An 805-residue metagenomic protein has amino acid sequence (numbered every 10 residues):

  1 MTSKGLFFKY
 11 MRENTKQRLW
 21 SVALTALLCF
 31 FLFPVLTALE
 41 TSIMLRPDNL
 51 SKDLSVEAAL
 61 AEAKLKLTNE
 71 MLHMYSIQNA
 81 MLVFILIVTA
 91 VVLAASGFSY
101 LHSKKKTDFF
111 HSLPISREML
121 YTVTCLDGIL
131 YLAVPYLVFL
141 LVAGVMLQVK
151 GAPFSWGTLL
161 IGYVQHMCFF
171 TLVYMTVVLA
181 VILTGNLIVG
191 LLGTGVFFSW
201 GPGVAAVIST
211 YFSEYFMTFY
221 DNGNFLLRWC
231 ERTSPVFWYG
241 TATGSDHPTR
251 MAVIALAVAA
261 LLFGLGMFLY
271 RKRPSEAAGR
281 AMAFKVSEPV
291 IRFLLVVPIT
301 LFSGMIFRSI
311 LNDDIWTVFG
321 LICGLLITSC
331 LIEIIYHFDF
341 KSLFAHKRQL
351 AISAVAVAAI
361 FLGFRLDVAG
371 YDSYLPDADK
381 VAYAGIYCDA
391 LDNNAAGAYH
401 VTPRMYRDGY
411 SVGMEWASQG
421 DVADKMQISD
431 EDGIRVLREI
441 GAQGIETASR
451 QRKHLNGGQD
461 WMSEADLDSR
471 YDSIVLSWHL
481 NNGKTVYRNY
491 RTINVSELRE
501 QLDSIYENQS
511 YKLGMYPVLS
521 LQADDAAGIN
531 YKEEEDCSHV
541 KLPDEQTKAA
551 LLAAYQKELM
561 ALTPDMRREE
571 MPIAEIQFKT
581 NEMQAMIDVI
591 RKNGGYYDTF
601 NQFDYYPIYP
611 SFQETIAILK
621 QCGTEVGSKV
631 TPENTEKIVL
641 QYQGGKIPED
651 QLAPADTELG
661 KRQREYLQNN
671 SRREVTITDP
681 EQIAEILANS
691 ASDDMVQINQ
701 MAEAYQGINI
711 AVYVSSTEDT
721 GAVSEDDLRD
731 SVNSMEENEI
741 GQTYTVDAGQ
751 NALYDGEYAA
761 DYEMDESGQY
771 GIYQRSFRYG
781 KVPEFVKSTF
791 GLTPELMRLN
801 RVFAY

Functional and structural regions predicted by a protein language model:
M1-A26: Aromatic- and glycine-rich beta-strand/loop motifs that create alpha-glucan
S3-K4, L39-H73, P202-V286, I299-I322 (+4 more regions): Terminal transmembrane helical anchor/hairpin motif
L72, N79, L126-G185, V189: Secretory targeting signals
I77-K106: Long, hydrophobic alpha-helical segments
S116-G128: Membrane-interface alpha-helices at helix entry/exit sites of multi-pass transporters
I188-G201, I322-L325, A345-A358: Central hydrophobic cores of alpha-helical transmembrane segments in multi-pass integral membrane proteins
R292-I299, I332-Y374: Internal/C-terminal transmembrane anchor helices
L350-S353, G363-Y805: Function-determining sites in protein domains
